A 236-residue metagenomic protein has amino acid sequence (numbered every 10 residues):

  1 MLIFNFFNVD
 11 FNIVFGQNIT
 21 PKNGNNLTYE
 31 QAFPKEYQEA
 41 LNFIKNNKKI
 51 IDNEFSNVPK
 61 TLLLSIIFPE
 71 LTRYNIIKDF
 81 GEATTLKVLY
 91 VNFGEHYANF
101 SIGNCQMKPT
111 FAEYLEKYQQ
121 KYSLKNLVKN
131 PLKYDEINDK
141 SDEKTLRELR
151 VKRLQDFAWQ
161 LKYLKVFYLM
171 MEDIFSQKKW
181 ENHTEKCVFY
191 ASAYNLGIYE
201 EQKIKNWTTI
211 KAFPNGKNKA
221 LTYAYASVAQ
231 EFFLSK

Functional and structural regions predicted by a protein language model:
M1-N12, G16: Classical Sec-dependent N-terminal signal peptides that target proteins to the secretory pathway
F15-K236: Catalytic glycan-binding domains that act on GlcNAc-containing polysaccharides
